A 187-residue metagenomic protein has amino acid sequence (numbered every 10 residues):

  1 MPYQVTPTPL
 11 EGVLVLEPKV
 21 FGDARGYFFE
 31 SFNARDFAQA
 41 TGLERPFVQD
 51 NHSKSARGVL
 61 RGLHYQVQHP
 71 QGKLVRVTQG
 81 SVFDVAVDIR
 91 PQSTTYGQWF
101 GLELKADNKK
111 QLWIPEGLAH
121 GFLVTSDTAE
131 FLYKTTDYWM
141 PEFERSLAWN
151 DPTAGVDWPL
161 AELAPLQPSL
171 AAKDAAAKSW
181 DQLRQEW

Functional and structural regions predicted by a protein language model:
M1-D107, S126-T128, T135-W187: Non-catalytic, conserved peripheral segments adjacent to functional cores
L112, H120-T125: Short beta-strand His + acidic residue motifs that chelate non-heme Fe in jelly-roll/DSBH and cupin folds
